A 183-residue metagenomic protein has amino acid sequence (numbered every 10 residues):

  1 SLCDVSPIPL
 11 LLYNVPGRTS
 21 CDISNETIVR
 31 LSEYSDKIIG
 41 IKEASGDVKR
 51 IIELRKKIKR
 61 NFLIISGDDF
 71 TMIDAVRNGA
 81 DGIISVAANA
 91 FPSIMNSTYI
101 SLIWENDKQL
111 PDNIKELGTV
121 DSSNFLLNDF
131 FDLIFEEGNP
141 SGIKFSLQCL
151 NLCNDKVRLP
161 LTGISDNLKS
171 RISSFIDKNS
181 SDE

Functional and structural regions predicted by a protein language model:
S1-L63: Glycine/proline-rich, positively charged, aromatic-decorated active-site loop/lid region on the catalytic face
Y13-S20, K42-A44, I65, I84-A87 (+2 more regions): Glycine- and other small-residue-rich loops at beta-strand/loop junctions that grip anionic moieties
P16-G17, D69-T71, P140: Short glycine-enriched loops at secondary-structure junctions
S24-T27, I64, D68, E116 (+1 more regions): N-proximal short alpha-helices
S35, S45-V48, D69-F70, A88-P92: Alpha-helix N-cap/helix-start capping motif
I51-L54, F70-N78: Catalytic cores of alpha/beta
I73-E183: Structured C-terminal cap/extension of enzyme domains
